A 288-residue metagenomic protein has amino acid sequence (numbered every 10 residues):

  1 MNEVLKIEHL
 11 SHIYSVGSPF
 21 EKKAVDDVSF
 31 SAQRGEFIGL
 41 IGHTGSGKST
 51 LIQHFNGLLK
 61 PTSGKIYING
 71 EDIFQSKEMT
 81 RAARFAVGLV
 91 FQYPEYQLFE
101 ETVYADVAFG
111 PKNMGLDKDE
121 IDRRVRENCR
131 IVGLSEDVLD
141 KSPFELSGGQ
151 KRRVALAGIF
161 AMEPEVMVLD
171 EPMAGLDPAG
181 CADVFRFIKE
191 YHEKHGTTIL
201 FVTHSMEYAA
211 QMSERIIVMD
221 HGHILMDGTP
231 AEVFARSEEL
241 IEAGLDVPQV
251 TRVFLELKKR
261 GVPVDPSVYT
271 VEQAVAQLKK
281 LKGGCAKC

Functional and structural regions predicted by a protein language model:
I41-H43: The feature captures the beta-strand-to-loop junction immediately N-terminal to the Walker
N56: Helix-to-loop junction immediately C-terminal to a conserved catalytic motif
K65-A82: ABC ATPase NBD Q-loop/coupling interface
E120-D137: Conserved ABC ATPase "signature" region
S142-L146, Q150: Conserved ABC ATPase signature
E163: Conserved catalytic motifs of ABC-family nucleotide-binding domains
